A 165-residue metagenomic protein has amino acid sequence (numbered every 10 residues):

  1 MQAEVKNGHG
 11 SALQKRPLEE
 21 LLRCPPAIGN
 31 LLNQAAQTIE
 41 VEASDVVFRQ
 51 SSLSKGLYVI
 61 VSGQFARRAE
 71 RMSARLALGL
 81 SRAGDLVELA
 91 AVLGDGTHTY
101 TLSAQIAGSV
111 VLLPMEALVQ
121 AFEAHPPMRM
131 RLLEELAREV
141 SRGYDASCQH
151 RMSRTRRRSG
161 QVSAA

Functional and structural regions predicted by a protein language model:
M1-A165: Cytosolic regulatory regions built on CNB/CRP/Popeye-like sensor folds
